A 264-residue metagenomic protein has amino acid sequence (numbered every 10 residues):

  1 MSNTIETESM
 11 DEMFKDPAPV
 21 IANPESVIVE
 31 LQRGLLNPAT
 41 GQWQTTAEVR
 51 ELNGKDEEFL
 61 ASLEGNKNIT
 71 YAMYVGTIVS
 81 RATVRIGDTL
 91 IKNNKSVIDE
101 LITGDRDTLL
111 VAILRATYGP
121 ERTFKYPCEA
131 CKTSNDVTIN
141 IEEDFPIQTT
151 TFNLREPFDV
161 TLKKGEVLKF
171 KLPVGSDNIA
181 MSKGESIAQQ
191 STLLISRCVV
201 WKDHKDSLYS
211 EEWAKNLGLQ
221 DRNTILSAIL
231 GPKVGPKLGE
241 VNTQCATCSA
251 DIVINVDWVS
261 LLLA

Functional and structural regions predicted by a protein language model:
S2-A264: Short, surface-exposed, charged amphipathic helix/loop patches that serve as local interaction elements
